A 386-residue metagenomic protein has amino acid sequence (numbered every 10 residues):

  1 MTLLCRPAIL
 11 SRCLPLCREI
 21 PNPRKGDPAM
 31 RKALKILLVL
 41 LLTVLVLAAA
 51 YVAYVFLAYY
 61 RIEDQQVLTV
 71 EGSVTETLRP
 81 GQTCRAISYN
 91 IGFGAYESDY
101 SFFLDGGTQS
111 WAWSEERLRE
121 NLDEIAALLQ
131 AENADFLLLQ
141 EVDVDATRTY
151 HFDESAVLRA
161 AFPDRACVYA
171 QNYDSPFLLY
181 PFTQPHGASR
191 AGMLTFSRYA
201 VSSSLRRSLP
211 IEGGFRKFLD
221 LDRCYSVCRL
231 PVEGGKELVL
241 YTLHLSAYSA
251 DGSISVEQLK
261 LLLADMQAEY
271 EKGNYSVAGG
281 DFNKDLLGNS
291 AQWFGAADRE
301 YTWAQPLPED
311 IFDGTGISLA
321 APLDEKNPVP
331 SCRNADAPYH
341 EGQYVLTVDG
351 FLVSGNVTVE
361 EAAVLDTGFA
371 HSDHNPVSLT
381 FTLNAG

Functional and structural regions predicted by a protein language model:
I9-A29: Short, Lys/Arg-enriched N-terminal segments with co-localized hydrophobic residues within the first ~10-30 amino acids
K32-D164, Y169-R190, A385: N-terminal, active-site-proximal structural segment of metallo-dependent hydrolase catalytic domains
T77-A86, S189, M193, S197-S203 (+2 more regions): Beta-strand-turn-beta hairpins that frame and shape the catalytic cleft of phosphate-ester-processing enzymes
R85-I91, N121-H151, F196, C228 (+4 more regions): Active-site beta-strand/loop signature of hydrolases that rely on acidic residues for catalysis
Q109-S114, V142-V144, L209-K217, H244-S253: Surface-exposed cleft-lining segments at the edges of enzyme active sites
A160-P163, G187-S204, Q343-T358: Conserved beta strand-loop-helix elements of the APE1-like EEP
R216-K217, A337-G342, D366-H371: Short proline/glycine-enriched turn/loop segments at secondary-structure junctions
A250-G355: Metal-dependent phosphoesterases centered on the DNase I-like endonuclease/exonuclease/phosphatase
